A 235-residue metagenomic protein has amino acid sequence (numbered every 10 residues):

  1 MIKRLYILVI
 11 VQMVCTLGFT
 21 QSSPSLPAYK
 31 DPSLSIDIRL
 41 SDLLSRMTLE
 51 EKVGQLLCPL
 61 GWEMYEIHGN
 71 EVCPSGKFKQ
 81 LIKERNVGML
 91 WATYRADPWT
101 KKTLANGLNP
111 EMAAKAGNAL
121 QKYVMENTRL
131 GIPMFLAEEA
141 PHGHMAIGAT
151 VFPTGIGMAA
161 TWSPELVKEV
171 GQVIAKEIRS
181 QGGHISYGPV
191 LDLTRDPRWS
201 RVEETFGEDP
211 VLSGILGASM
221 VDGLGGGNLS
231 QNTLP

Functional and structural regions predicted by a protein language model:
M1-L5: Positively charged n-region of N-terminal signal peptides that target proteins for export
I7-T16: Bacterial N-terminal signal peptides
G18-P235: Glycoside hydrolase catalytic-domain context in secreted enzymes
